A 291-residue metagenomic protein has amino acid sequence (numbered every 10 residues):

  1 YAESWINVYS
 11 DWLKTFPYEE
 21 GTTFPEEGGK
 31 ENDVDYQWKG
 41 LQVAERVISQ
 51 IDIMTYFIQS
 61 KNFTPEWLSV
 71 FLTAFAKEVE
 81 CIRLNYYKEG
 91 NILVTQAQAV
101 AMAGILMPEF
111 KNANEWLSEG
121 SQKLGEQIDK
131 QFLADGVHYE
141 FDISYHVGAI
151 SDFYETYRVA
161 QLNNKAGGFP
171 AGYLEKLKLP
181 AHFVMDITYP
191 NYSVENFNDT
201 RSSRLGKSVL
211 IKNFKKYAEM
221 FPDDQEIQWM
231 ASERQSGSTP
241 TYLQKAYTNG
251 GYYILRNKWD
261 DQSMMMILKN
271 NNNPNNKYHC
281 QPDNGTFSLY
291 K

Functional and structural regions predicted by a protein language model:
Y1-K178: Aromatic-lined, polymer-binding surfaces characteristic of secreted/periplasmic polysaccharide-degrading enzymes
L133, V137-K291: Carbohydrate-active enzyme catalytic cores, enriched for enzymes that act on polyanionic acidic polysaccharides
